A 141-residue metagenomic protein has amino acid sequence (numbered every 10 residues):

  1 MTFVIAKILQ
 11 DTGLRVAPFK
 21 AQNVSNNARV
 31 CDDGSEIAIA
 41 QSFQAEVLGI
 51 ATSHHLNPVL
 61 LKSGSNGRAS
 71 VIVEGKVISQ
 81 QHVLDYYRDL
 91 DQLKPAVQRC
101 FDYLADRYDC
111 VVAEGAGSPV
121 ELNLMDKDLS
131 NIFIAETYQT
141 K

Functional and structural regions predicted by a protein language model:
M1-K141: Flexible phosphate-sensing "switch/lid" loops adjacent to ATP/NTP-binding sites across phosphate-transfer
